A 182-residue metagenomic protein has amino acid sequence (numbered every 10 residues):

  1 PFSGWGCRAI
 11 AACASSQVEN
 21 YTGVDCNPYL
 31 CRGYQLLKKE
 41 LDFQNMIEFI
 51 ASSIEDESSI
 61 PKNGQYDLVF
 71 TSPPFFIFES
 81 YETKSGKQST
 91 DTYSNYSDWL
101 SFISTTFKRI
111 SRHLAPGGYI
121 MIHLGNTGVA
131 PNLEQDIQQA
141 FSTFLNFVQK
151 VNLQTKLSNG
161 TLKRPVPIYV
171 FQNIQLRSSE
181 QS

Functional and structural regions predicted by a protein language model:
P1-S182: Class I S-adenosyl-L-methionine-dependent methyltransferase catalytic core
